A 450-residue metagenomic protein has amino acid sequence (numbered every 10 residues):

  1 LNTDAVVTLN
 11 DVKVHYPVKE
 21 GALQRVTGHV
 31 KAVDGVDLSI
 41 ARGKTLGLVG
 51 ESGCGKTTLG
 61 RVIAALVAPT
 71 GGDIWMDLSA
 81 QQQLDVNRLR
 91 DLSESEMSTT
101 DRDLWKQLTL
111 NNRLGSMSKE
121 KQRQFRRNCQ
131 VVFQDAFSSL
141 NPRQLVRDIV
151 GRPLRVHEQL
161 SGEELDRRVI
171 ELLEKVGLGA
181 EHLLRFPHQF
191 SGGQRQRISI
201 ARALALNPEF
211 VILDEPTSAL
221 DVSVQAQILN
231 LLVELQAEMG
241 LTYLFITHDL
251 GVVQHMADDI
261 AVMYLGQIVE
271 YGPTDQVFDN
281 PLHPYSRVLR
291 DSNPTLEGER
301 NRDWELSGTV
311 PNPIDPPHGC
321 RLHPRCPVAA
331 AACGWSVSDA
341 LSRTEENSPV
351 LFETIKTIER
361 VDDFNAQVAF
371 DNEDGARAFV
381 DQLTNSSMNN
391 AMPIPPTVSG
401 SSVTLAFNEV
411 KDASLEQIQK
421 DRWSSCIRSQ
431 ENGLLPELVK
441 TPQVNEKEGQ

Functional and structural regions predicted by a protein language model:
K19-Q24, R102-Q107, N111, T274-S425 (+1 more regions): Charged, flexible cofactor/metal-binding loops and thiol motifs
A65, P216, L220, V224-R302: P-loop NTP-binding/switch modules centered on Walker-like glycine-rich loops
G72-V86, D91, T99-N112: Conserved ABC transporter NBD signature motif
E163-E181, R290: Conserved ABC ATPase "signature" region
F186-F190, Q194: Conserved ABC ATPase signature
N207: Conserved catalytic motifs of ABC-family nucleotide-binding domains
